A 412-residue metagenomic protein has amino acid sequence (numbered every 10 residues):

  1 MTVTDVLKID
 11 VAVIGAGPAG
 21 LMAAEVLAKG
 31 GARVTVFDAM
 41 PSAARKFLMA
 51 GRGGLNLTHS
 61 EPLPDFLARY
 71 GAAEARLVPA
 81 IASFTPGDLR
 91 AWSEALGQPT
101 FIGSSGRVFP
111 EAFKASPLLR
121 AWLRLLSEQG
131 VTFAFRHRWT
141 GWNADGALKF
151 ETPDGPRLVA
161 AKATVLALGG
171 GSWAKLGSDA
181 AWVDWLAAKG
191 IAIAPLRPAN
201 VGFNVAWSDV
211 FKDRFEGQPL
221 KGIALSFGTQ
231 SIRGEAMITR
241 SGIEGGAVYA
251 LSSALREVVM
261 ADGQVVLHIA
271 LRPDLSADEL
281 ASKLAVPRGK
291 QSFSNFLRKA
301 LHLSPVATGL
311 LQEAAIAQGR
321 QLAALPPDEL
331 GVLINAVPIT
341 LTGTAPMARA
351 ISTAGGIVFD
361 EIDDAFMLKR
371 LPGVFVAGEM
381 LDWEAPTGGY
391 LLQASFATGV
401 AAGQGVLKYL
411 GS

Functional and structural regions predicted by a protein language model:
D10-V36, A402-L407: N-terminal Rossmann-like FAD-binding beta1-loop-alpha1 element of flavoenzymes
A12-I14, F37, W139, L158-S172 (+2 more regions): Short hydrophobic core segments
A28-R52: Glycine-rich FAD pyrophosphate-binding loop
K29-G30, S42, L63-D65, A82 (+10 more regions): Residue-level recognition of phosphate/Mg2+-coordinating polar/acidic sites in nucleotide-handling active sites
L77-T85, S105-R124, W173-S178, V205-S208 (+1 more regions): Short beta-strand to alpha-helix junction loop
F135-A147: A conserved short coil-to-beta-strand element within the FAD-binding core of flavoproteins
A163-W207: Glycine-rich loop(s) and the adjacent beta-strand/alpha-helix scaffold that form part
S172-W185, K189, D382-G411: A conserved FAD-binding loop/helix module that cradles the flavin
